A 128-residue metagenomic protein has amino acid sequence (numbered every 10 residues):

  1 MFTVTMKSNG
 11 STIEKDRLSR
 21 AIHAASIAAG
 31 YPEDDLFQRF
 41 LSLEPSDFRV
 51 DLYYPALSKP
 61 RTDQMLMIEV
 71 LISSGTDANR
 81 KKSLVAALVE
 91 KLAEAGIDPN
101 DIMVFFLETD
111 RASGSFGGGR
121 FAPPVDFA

Functional and structural regions predicted by a protein language model:
M1-A128: Interaction-mediating elements
